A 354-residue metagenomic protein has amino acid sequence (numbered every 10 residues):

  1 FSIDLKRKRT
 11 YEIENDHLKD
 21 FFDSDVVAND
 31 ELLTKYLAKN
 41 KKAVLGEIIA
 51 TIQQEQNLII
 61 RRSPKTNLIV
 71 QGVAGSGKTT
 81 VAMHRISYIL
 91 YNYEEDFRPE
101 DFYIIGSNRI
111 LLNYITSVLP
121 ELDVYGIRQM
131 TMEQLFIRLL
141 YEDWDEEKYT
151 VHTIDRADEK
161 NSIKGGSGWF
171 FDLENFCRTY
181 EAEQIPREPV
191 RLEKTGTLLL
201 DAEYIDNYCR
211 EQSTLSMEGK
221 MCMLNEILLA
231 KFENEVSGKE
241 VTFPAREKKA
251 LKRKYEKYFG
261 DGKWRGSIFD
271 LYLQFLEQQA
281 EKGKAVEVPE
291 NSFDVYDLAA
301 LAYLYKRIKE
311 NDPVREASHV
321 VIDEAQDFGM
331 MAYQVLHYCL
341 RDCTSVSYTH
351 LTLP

Functional and structural regions predicted by a protein language model:
F1-K35: N-terminal accessory nucleic-acid engagement/regulatory domains that precede and modulate ATP-driven motor cores
Q53-R61: Pre-Walker A adenine-sensing motif
V70: Hydrophobic anchor at the beta1->P-loop junction of P-loop NTPases
A74: The conserved Walker
T79: Walker A/P-loop
A82-S87: Motif I (Walker A/P-loop) of helicase-class P-loop NTPases
L90-V320, Q326-V335, C343: Alpha-helical nucleic-acid-binding subdomain of P-loop helicases immediately C-terminal to the Walker A/P-loop
T349-P354: Conserved small/polar residues in nucleotide/adenosyl-binding loops
